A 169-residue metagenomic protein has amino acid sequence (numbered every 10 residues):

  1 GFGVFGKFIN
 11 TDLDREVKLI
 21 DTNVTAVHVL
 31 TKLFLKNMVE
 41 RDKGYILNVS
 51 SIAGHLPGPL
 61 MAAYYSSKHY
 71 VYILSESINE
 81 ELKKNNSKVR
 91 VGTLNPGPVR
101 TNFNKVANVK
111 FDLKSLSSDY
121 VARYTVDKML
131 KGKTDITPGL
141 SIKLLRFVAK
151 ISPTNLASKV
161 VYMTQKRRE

Functional and structural regions predicted by a protein language model:
F5-F8, R15-K18: Substrate-binding pocket helix/loop in short-chain dehydrogenase/reductase
T31, S67: Active-site helix of classical SDR
L33-D42: A short helix-coil junction within the Rossmann-fold of NAD(P)-dependent oxidoreductases
S51: Residue(s) in the substrate-gating loop at a strand-loop-helix junction that position the organic substrate next
L56, S77-V89: Active-site-adjacent segment of SDR/Rossmann-fold oxidoreductases
G58-A62: Active-site loop immediately N-terminal to the catalytic Tyr-X3-Lys motif of short-chain dehydrogenase/reductase
T93, K110-R146: C-terminal helical subdomain
